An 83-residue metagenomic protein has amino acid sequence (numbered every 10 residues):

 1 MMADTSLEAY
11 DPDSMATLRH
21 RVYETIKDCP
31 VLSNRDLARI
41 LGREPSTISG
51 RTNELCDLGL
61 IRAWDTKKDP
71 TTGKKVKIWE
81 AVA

Functional and structural regions predicted by a protein language model:
M1-M2, D28, E80-A83: Short intrinsically disordered terminal tails
M1-T25: Short alpha-helical segments that sit at the start of domains
P12, R62-A83: Short, cationic-aromatic polyanion-contact patches
T17-L18, S33, T47, T52 (+1 more regions): Ser/Thr-centric signal marking residues that sit in or immediately flank functional binding/regulatory motifs
E24, R39, G50: DNA-binding alpha-helical recognition surfaces that contact promoter or target DNA
K27-S33: Short capping segments at the starts of secondary-structure elements
N34-L41: A short acidic, leucine-rich amphipathic alpha-helix
R43-D57, K68: Short amphipathic alpha-helical interaction segments
